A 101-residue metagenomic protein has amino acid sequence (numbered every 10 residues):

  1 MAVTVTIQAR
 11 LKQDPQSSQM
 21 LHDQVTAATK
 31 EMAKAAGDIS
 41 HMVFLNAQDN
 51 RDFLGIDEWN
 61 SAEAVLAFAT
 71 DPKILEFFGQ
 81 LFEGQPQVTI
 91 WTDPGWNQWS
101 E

Functional and structural regions predicted by a protein language model:
M1-T70, Q80, G84-E101: Short S/T/G/P-rich N-terminal loop/turn motif that feeds into the first structured element of a domain
F77: Catalytic-core regions built around general acid/base machinery
